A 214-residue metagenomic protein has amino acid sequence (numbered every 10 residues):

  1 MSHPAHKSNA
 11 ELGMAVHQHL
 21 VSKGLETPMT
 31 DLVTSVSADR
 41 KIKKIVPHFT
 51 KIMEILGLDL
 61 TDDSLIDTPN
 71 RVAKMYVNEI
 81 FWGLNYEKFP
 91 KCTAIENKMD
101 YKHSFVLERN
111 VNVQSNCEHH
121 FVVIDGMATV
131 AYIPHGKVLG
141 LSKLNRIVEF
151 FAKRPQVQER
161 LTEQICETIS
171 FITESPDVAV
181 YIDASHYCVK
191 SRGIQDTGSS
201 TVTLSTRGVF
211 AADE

Functional and structural regions predicted by a protein language model:
M1-E214: A domain-level signal for the structural core that forms small-molecule/cofactor-binding pockets and catalytic centers
